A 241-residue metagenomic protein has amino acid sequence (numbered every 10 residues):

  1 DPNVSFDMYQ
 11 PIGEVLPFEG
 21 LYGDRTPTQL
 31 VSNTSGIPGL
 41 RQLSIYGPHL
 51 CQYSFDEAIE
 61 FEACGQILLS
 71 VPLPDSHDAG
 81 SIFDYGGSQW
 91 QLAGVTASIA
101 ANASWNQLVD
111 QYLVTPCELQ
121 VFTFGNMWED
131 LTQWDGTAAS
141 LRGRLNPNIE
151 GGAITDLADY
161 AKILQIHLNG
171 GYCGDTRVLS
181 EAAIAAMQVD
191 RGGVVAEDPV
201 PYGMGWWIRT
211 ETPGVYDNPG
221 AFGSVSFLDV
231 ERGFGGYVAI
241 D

Functional and structural regions predicted by a protein language model:
D1-Q42, V95, I99-R142: Active-site helix/loop module of the DD-peptidase/beta-lactamase fold, centered on the serine-lysine SxxK catalytic
G13, T28-S32, G65, L69 (+6 more regions): Non-transmembrane alpha-helical segments in soluble domains of secreted/periplasmic/extracellular proteins
E14-D24, A79-G87, E150-I154: A glycine-rich, coil/turn loop motif that links secondary-structure elements
G20-R25, S76-D78, I154, E197-V200 (+2 more regions): Extracellular/periplasmic catalytic domains that process cell-envelope and extracellular macromolecules
L30-N33, Q89-T96, N146-C173, S224-D241: Active-site-proximal alpha-helical segments within enzyme catalytic domains
A63, S70, P74, I82-W90: Aromatic- and glycine-enriched pocket-lining scaffold segments that form the walls of small-molecule binding clefts
L73-A79, W90-Q91, S140-I149: Flexible glycine/proline-enriched surface loops and loop-helix/loop-strand junctions
N106-Q107, N126-Y202, I208-A221: Penicillin-binding protein/beta-lactamase superfamily catalytic region
